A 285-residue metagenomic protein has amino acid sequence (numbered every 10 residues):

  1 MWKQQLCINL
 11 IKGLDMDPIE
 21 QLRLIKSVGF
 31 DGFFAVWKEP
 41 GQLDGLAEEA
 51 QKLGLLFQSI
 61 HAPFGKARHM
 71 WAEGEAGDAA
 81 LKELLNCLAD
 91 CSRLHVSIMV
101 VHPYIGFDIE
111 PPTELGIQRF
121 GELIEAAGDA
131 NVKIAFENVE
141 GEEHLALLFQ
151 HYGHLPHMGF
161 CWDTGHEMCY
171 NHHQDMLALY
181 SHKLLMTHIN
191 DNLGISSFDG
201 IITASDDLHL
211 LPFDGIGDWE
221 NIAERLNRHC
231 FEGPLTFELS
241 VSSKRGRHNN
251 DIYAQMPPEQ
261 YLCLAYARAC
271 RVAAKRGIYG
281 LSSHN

Functional and structural regions predicted by a protein language model:
M1-N86, S92, M256-N285: N-terminal pre-domain/capping segments
M1-Q4, D15-K26, V96, L145-N285: Histidine-acidic metal/acid-base catalytic patches
W2, L6-K12, A35-E39, S59-F64 (+5 more regions): A cross-domain feature marking catalytic cores of carbohydrate-active enzymes and several ubiquitous metabolic/repair
I11-D17, G32-G45, R68-M70, E75-D78 (+5 more regions): Acidic-and-aromatic substrate-binding clefts and catalytic sites of carbohydrate-active enzymes
E49-G65, I117-A130, G217-E220: Alpha-helix-loop-beta-strand connector modules within alpha/beta enzyme cores
P63-K82, Y104-L115, G200-L210, R245-M256: Surface-exposed, active-site-proximal loop segments in enzymatic domains
A72-F160: Active-site acidic/histidine proton-transfer and metal-coordination neighborhood in alpha/beta enzyme cores
